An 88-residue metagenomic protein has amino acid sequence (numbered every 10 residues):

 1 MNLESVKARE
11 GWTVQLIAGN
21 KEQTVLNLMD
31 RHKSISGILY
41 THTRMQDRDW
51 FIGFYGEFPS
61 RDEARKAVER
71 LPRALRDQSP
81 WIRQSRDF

Functional and structural regions predicted by a protein language model:
M1-R9, N20-F88: Extracytoplasmic
G11-I17: Active-site-flanking beta-strand signature of metal-NTP-handling nucleotidyl enzymes and homologous cyclase-like
